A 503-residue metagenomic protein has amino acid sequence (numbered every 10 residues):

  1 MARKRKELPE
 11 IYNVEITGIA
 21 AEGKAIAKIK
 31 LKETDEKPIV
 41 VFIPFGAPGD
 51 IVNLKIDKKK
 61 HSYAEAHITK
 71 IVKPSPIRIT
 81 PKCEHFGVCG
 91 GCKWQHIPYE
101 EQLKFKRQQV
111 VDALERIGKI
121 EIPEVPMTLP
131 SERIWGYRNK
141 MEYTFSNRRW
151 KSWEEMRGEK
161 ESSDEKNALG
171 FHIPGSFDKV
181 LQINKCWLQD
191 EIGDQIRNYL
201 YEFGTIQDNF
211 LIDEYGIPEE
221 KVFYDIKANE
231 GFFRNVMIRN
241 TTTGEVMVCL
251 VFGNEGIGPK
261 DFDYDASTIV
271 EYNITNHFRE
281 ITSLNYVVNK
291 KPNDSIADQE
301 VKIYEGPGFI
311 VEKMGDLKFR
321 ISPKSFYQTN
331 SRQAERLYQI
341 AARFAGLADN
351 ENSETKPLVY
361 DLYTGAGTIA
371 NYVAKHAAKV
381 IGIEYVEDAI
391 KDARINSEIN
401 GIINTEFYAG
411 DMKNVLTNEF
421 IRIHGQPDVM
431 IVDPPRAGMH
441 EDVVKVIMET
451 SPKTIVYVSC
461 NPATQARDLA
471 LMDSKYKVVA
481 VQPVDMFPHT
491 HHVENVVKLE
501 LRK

Functional and structural regions predicted by a protein language model:
M1-H85, E406-F407, M412-N414: Terminal RNA-binding accessory module
A2-A21, A25-L31, N254-K503: Rossmann-like S-adenosyl-L-methionine
G49, Q189, N330: Short, conserved phosphate/pyrophosphate- and ester-handling motifs at nucleotide-, phospho-/glycolipid
K55-D57, T144, E500: Residue-level recognition of conserved beta-strand edge/terminus positions
Y63, T243-V248, H491: Conserved loop-to-beta-strand segment in the C-terminal subdomain of adenylate-forming
T69-P81, G87-Y224, T243: Extended interfacial segments that mediate partner engagement and assembly in macromolecular machines
P126-R133, D225-K227, R234-M237, P483-M486: Short, solvent-exposed loop/turn elements at beta->coil junctions and helix N-caps that rim active or binding pockets
D178-R234, N240, N254-N285, P292: Internal alpha/beta scaffold segment
